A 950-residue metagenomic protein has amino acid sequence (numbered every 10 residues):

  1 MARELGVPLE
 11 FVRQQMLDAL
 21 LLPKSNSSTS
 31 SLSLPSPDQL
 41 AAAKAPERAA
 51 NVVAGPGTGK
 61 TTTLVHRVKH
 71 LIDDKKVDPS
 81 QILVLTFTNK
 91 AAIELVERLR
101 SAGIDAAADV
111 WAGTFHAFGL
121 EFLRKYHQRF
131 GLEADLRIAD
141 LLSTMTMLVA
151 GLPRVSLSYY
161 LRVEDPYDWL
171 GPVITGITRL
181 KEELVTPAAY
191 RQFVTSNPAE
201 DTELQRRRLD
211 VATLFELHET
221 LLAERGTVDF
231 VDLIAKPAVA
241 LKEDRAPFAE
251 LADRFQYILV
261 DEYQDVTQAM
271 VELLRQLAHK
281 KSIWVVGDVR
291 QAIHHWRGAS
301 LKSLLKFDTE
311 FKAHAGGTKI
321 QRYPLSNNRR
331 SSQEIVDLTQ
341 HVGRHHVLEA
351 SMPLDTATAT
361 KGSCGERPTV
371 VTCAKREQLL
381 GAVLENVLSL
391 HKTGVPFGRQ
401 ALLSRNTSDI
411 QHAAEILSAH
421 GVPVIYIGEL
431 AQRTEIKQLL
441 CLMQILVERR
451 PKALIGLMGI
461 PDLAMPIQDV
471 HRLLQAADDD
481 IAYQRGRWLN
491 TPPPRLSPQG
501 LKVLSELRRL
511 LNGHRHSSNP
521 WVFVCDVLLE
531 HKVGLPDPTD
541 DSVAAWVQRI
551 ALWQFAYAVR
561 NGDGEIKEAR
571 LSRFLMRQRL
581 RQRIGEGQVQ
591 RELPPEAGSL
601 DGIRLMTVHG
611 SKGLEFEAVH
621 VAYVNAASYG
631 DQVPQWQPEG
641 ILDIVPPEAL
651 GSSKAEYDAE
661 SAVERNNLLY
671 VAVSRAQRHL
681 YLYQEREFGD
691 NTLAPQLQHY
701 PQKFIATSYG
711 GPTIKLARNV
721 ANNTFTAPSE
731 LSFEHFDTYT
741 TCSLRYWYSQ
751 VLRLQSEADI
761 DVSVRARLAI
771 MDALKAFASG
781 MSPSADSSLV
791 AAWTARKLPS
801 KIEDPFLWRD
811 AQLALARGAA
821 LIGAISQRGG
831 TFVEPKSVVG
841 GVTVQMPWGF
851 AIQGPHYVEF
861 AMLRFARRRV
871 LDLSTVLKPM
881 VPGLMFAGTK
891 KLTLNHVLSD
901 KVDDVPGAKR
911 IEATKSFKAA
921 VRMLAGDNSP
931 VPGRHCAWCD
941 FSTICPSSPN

Functional and structural regions predicted by a protein language model:
E4-K24, T29, E47-R48, L71-A235 (+3 more regions): A basic/glycine-biased coupling hinge at the interface between accessory DNA-binding modules
F11-E97, D253, L259-V260, Q264-G459 (+6 more regions): Conserved motor-region signature of P-loop NTPase helicases/translocases
T29, P594-D601, H609-K612, A618-S743 (+1 more regions): Accessory/regulatory regions of helicases
V77-Q81, A102-V110, Y126-D140, L152-P166 (+12 more regions): Short, polar/flexible loop-turn hinges at active-site or ligand-entry regions and domain interfaces
E200, L204, Q411-A414, L442-R675 (+3 more regions): Conserved helicase C-terminal RecA-like lobe
D201, R765-V838, G907: A non-catalytic, helix-rich entry segment at domain boundaries
A269, Q582-S611, F616, K801-Q853: Flexible, glycine/threonine-enriched loop-and-boundary segments that flank and lead into catalytic domains of large
F832-H896, E912-K918: Non-catalytic protein-protein interaction segments used by genome-maintenance enzymes to assemble and couple activities
